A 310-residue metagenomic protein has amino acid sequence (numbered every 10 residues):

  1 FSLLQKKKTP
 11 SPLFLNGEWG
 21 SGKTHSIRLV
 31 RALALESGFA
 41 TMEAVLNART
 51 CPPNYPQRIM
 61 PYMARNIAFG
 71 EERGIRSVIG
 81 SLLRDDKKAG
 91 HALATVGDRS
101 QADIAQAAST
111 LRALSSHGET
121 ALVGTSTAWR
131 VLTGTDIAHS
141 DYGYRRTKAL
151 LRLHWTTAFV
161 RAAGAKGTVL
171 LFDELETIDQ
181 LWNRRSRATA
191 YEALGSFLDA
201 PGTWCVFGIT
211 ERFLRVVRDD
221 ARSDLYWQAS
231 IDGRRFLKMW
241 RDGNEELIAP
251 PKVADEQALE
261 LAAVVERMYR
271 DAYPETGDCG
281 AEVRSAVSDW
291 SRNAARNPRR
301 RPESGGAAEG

Functional and structural regions predicted by a protein language model:
F1-K8: Pre-Walker A adenine-sensing motif
P10-F14, G167-V169: Residue-level preference for the first positions of well-ordered beta-strands
P12-V160, Y273-G277, A281-G310: P-loop NTPase nucleotide-binding core
V131-L132, I137-G280: The catalytic "switch" region of P-loop NTPases
